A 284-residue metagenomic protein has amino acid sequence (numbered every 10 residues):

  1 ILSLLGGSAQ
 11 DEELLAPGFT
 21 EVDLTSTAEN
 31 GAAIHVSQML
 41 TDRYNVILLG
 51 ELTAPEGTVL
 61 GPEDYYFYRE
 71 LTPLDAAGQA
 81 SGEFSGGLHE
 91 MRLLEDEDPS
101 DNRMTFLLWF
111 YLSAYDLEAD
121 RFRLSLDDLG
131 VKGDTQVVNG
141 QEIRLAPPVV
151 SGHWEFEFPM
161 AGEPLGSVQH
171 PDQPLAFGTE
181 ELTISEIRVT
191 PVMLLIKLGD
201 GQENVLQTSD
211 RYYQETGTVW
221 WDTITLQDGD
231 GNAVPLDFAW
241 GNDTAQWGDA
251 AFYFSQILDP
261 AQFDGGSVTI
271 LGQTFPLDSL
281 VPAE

Functional and structural regions predicted by a protein language model:
I1-E284: Alpha-helical, hydrophobic structural elements that either
